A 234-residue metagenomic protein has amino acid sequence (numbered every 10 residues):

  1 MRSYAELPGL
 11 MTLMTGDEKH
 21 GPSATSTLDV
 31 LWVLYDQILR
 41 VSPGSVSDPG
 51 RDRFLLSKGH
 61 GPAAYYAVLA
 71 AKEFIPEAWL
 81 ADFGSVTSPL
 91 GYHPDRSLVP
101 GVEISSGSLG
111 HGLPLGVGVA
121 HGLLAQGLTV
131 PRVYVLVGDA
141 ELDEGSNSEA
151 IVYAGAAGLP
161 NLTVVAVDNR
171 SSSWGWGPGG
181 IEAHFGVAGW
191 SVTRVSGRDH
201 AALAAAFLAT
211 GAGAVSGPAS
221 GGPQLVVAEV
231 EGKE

Functional and structural regions predicted by a protein language model:
R2-E18, A166-V167: N-terminal capping segment at the start of a domain
E18, S23-A156: Cofactor-binding active-site loop characterized by glycine-rich and histidine/acidic residues
D29, H60-G61, N169-R170, E229-K233: Glycine-rich beta-alpha junction loops
D52-F54, P131-Y134, L162, S220-V230: Generic beta-sheet signal
L142-D143, S171-S173, K233-E234: Flexible loop/turn segments at secondary-structure boundaries
E144-N169, G221-A228: A short alpha/beta connector and helix-capping loop motif
S173-A183: Short, glycine/polar-rich helix-capping loops at beta-to-alpha or helix-loop-helix junctions that flank or form
H184, W190-T193, H200-E234: Glycine/aspartate-rich loop-and-adjacent alpha/beta segment that forms the canonical ThDP
